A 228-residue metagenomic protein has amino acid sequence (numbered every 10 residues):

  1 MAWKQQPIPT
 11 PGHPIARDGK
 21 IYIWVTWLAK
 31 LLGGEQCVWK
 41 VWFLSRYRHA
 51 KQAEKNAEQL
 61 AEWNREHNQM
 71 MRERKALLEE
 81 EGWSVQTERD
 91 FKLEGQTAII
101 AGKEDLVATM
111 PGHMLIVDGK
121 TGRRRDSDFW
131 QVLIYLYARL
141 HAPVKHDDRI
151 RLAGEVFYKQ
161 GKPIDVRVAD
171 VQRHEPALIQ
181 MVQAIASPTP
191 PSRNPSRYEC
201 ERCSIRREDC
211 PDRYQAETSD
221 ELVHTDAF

Functional and structural regions predicted by a protein language model:
M1-H113, R123-D126, W130: Metal-dependent nuclease catalytic cores that hydrolyze phosphodiester bonds in DNA/RNA, characterized by
A2-W3, P9-P14, G19, A29-L44 (+1 more regions): Cysteine-cluster motifs in flexible loop/terminal segments that predominantly coordinate metals
L44-A53, L140-D147, P211: Short helix-capping/linker segments at secondary-structure and domain boundaries
A50-E62, D148-Q160, A216-H224: Short alpha-helical "patches" and their helix-cap loops
L60, L133-I134, A169-R173, E217 (+2 more regions): General N-terminal targeting signals
K92-T189, R193-R207: Nucleic-acid nuclease catalytic cores
